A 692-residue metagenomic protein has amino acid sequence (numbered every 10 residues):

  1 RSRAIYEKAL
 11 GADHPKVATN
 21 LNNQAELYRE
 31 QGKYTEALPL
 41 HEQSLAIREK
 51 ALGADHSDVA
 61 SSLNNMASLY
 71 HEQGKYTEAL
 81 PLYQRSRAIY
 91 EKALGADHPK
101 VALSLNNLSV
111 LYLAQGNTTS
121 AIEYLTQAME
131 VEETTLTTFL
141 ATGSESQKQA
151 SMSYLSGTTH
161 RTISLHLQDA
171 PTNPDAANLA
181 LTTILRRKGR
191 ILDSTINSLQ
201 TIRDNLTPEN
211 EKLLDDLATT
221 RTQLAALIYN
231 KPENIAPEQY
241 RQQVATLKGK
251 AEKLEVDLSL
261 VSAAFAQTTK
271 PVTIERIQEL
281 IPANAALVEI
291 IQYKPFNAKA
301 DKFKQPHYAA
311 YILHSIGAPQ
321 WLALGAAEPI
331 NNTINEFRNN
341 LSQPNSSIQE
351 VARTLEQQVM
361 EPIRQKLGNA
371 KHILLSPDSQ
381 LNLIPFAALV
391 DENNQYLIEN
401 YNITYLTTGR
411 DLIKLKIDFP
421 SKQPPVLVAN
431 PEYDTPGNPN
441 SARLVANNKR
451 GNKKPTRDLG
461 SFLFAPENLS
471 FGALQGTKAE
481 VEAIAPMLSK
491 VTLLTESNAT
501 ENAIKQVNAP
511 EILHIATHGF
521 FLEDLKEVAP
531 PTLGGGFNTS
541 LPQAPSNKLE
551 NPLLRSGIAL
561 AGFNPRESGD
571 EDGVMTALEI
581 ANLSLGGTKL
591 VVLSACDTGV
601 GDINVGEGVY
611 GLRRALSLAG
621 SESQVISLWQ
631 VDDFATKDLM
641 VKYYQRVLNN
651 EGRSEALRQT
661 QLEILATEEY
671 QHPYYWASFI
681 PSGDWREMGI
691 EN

Functional and structural regions predicted by a protein language model:
A9-K16, L52-D58, K92-L103, V131-T183 (+4 more regions): Acidic, Ser/Thr-rich low-complexity linear motifs
P15-E30, S57-E72, P99-A114, M129 (+1 more regions): Conserved alpha-helical positions within TPR/SEL1-like repeat arrays
L125-A128, L155, T159, T183-K188 (+3 more regions): Short amphipathic alpha-helical coiled-coil/interface segments
T162, G189, I235, Q239-Q242 (+2 more regions): Catalytic cores of enzymes
